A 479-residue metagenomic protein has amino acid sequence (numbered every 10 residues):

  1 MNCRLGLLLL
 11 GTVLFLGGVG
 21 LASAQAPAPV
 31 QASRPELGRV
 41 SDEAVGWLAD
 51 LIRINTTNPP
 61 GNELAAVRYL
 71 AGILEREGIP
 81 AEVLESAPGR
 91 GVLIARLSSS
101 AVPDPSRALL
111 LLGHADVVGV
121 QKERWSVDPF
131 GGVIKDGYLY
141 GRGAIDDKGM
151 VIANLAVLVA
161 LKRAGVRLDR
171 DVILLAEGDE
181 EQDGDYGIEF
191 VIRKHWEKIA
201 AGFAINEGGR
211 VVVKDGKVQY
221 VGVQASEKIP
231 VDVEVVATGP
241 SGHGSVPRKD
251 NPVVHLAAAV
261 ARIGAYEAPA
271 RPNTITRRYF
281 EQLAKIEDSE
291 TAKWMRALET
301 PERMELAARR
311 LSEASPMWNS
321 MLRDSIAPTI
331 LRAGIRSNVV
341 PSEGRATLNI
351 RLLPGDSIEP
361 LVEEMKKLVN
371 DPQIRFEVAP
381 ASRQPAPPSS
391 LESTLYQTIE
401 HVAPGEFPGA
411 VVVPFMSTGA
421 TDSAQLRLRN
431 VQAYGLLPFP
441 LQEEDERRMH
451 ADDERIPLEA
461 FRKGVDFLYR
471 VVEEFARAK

Functional and structural regions predicted by a protein language model:
M1-C3: N-terminal secretory signal peptides that target proteins for export/translocation
G6-V19: Bacterial N-terminal signal peptides
Q25-A28, G209-Q219, V223-S226, P230-K463 (+2 more regions): Metal-dependent amide/peptide-bond hydrolase catalytic core, centered on the "pita-bread" metallohydrolase fold
A26-A144, K148, L161-R170, L348: Acidic/His- and Gly-rich active-site-bordering loop/insert found across diverse amide/peptide-bond hydrolases
R39-G46, A87-P88, A101-P105, V166-L168 (+5 more regions): Extracellular/periplasmic catalytic domains that process cell-envelope and extracellular macromolecules
V40-L48, E63-A66, L70, M150 (+10 more regions): Stable alpha-helical elements in mature extracytoplasmic
T57-P59, P88-G89, A101-V102, A115-G119 (+4 more regions): Solvent-exposed loop/turn segments at secondary-structure junctions within structured extracellular/periplasmic domains
L139, I145-G222: Acidic/histidine-rich catalytic neighborhood of metal-dependent amide-processing enzymes
